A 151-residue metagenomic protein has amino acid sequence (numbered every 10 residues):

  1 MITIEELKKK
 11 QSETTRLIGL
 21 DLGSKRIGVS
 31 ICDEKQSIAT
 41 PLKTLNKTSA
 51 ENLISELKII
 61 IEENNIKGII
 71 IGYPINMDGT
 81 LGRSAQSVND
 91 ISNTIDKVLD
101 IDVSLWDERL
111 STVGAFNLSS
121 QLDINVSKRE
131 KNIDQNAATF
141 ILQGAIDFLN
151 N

Functional and structural regions predicted by a protein language model:
M1-I18, K25, S30-N151: Phosphate- and other anionic-substrate recognition elements at nucleic-acid/protein interfaces
